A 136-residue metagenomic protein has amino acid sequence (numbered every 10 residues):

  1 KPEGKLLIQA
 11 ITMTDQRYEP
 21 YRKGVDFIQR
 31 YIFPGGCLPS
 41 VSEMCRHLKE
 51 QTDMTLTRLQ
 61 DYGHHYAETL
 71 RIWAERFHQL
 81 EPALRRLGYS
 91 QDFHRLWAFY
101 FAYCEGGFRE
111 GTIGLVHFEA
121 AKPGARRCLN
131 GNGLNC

Functional and structural regions predicted by a protein language model:
K1-P2, Q51: Conserved helix-to-beta-strand junction in the class I
P2-T12: Conserved beta-strand signature within the Rossmann-like core of class I S-adenosyl-L-methionine
T12-C128, L134-C136: Substrate-binding/catalytic lobe of Class I Rossmann-like enzymes that use SAM or dcSAM, i.e., the mid-to-C-terminal
